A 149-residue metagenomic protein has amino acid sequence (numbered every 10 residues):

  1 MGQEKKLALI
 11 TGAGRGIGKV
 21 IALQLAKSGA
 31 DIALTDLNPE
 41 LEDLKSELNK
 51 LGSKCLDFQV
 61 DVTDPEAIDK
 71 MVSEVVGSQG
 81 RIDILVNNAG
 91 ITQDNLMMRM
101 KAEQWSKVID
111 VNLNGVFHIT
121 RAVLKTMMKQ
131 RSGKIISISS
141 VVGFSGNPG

Functional and structural regions predicted by a protein language model:
G2-A33: Canonical Rossmann dinucleotide-binding motif of NAD(H)/NADP(H)-dependent dehydrogenases/reductases, specifically
A30-D43: Conserved glycine-rich Rossmann-like NAD(P)H-binding loop of the short-chain dehydrogenase/reductase
Q59-M71, A102: The beta1-alpha1 cofactor-binding region of Rossmann-like NAD(H)/NADP(H)-dependent oxidoreductases
L96-M97, Q104-I109: Substrate-binding pocket helix/loop in short-chain dehydrogenase/reductase
M98, S145-G149: Active-site loop immediately N-terminal to the catalytic Tyr-X3-Lys motif of short-chain dehydrogenase/reductase
T120-R121: A short, exposed helix-loop element centered on a Lys and neighboring polar residues
S140: Residue(s) in the substrate-gating loop at a strand-loop-helix junction that position the organic substrate next
